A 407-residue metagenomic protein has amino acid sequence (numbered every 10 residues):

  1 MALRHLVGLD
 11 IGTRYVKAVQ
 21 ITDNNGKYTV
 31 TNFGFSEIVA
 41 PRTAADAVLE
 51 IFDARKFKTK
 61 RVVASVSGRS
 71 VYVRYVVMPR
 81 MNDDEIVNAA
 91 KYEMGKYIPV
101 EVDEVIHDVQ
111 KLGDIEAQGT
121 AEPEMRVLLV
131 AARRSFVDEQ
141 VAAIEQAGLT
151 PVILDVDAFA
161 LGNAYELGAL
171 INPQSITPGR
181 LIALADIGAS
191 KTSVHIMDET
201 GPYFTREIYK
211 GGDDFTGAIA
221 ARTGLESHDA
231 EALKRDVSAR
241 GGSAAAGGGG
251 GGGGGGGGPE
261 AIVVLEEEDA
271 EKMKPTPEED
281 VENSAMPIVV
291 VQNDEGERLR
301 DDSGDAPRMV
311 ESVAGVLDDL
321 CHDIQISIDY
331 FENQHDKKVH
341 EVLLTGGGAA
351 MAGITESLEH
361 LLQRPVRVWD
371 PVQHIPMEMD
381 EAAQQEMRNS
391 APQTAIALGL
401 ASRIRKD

Functional and structural regions predicted by a protein language model:
M1-S36, K56-S67, I171-F204, D214 (+2 more regions): Gly/Thr-rich phosphate-binding beta-strand-loop-beta motif of the actin/hexokinase/Hsp70
V30-R55, I86, E311-S312, V316 (+1 more regions): N-terminal phosphate-binding loop and adjacent alpha-helix
F57-R69, I144, T150-I153, D336-G347: Short glycine-rich phosphate-binding loop at a beta-alpha junction
V66-N172, P371-H374, I396: Active-site neighborhood for divalent-cation/phosphate handling
D138-N163, T200-A244: Glycine-rich phosphate-binding loop plus the immediately following alpha-helix
A246-G258: Intrinsically disordered, low-complexity regions enriched in glycine and serine
G252-G253, I262-D407: Helical "lid/coupling" subdomains associated with nucleotide-phosphate turnover
